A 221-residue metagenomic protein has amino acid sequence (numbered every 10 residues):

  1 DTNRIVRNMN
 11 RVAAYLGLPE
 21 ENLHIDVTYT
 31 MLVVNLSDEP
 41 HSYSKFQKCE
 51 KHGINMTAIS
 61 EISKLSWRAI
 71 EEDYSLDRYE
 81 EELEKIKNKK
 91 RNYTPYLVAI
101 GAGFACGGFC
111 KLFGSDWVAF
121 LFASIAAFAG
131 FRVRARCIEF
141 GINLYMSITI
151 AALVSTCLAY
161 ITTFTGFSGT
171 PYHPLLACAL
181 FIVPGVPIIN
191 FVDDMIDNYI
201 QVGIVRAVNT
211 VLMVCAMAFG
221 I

Functional and structural regions predicted by a protein language model:
D1, E50, I54-T57, E71 (+8 more regions): Catalytic cores of large soluble enzymes that bind and process phosphate-bearing ligands
D1-D77: Soluble N-terminal domains of membrane-associated systems
A14-L18, W67, E71, N88 (+6 more regions): Generic secondary-structure signature for well-ordered alpha-helical cores
K51-A119, V208-A218: Alpha-helical transmembrane segments and their cytosolic membrane-interface
L83-I86, A129, V133-R136, V192 (+1 more regions): Hydrophobic alpha-helical segments of integral membrane proteins, encompassing both true transmembrane helices
R91-Y172, L176, L180-P184: Core alpha-helical transmembrane segments of integral membrane proteins
F164-I221: Generic detector of multi-pass transmembrane helix bundles and their immediately adjacent loops in polytopic membrane
